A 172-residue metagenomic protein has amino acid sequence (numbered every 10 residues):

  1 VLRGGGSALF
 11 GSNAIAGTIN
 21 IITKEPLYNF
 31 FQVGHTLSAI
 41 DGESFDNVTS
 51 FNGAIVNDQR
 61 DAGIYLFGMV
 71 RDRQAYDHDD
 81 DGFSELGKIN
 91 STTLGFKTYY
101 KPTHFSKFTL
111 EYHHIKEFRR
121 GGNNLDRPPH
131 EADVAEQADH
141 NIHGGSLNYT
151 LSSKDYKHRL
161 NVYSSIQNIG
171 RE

Functional and structural regions predicted by a protein language model:
V1, L9, N13-T36, N47-N52: N-terminal periplasmic accessory domains that precede and gate Gram-negative outer-membrane beta-barrel machines
G5-L9, R73: Short beta-strands and strand-coil junctions in structured, solvent-facing domains, enriched
L9-G11, I40-S44, Y156: Short glycine/serine/proline-enriched coil/turn segments at secondary-structure junctions
N13-I15, E43-T49, N90-T92, D139-G145: Residues that define the transmembrane beta-barrel architecture of outer-membrane proteins
T23-E25, G68-V70, I166-N168: Short, small-residue-rich loop/turn micro-motifs
K24-P26, V56-D58, S152-K154: Short polar/acidic secondary-structure junctions
Y28-S38, G42, N52-Q137: Periplasmic-side early beta-strands and strand-to-turn transitions of outer-membrane beta-barrels
K101-E117, A138-E172: Face-selective signature of the C-terminal outer-membrane beta-barrel domain
